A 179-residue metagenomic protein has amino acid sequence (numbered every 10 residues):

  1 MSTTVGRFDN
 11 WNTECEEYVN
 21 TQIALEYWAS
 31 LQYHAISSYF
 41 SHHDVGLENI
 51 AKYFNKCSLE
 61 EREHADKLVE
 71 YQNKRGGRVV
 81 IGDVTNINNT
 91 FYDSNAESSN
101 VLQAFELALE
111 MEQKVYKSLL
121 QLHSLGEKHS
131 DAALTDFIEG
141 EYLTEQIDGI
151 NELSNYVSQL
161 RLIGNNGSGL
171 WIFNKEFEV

Functional and structural regions predicted by a protein language model:
M1-V179: Iron-associated oxidoreductase/ferritin-like identity signal
